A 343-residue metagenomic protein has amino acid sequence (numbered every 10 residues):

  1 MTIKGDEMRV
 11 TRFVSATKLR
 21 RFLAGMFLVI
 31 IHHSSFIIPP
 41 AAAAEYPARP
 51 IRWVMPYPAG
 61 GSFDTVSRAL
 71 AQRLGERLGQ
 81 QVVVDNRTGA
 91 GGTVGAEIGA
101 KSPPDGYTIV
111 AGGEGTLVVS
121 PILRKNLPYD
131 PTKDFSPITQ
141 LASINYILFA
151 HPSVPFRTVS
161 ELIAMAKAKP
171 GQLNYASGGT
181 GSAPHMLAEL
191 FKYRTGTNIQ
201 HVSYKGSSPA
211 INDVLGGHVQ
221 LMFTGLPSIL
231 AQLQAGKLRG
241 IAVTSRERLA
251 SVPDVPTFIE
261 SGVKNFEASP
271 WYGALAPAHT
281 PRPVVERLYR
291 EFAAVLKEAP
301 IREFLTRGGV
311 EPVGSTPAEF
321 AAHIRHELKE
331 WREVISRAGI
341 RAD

Functional and structural regions predicted by a protein language model:
M1-K18, V29-P39: Short, basic, low-complexity termini and linkers enriched in Ser/Thr/Gly/Pro that act as targeting/leader peptides
R21-V29, A342: Sec-dependent N-terminal signal peptides
A43-K133, Q172-N174, T180, G196-F223 (+2 more regions): N-terminal (or domain-start) structured segment
A48-P50, Y193, E260, R282-D343: An extracytoplasmic/periplasmic, membrane-proximal ligand-sensing/linker region
K101-Y107, I122-P209, F258, W271-F304: Hinge/capping helix and adjacent helix->loop/strand transition within the periplasmic-binding protein
T116-N126, L190-R194, L221-V255, R332: A ligand-binding cleft/hinge motif common to bilobed small-molecule-binding domains
R157, I229-K297, K329: C-terminal lobe and pocket-closing loops of periplasmic/extracytoplasmic Venus-flytrap solute-binding proteins
